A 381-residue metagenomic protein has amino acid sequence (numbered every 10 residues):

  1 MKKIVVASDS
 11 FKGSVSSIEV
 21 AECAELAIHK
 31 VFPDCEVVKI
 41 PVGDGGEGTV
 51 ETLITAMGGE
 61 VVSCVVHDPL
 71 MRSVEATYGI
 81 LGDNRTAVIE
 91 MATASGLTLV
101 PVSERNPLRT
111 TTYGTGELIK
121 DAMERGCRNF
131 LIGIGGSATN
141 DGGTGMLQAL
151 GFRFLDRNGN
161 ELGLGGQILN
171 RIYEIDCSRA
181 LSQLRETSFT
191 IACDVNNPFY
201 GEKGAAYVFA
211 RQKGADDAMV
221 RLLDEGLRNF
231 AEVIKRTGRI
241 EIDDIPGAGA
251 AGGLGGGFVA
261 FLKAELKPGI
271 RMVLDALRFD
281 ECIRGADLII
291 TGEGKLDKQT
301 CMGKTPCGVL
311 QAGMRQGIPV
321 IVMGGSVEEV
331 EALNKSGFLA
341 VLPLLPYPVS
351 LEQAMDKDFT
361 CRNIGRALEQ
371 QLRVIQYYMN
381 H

Functional and structural regions predicted by a protein language model:
M1-I134, A138-H381: N-terminal loops that bind phosphate or other acidic moieties and the adjacent beta-alpha structural core
